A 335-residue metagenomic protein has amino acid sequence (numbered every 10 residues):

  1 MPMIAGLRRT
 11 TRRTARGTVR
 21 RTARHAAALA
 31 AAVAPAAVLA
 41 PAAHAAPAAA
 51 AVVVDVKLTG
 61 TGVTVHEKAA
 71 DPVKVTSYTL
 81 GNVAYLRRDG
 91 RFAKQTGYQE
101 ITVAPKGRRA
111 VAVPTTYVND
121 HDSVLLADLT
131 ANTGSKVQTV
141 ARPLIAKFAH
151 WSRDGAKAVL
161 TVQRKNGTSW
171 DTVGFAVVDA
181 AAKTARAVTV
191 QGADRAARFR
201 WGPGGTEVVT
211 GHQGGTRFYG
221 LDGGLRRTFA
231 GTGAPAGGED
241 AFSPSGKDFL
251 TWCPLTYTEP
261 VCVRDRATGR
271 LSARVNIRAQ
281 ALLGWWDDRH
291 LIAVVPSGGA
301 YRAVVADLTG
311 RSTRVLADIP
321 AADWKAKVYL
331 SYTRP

Functional and structural regions predicted by a protein language model:
M1-A48: Secretory targeting and sorting signals
P2-L7, A45-P335: Sequence signature of WD/YWTD-type beta-propeller architectures
